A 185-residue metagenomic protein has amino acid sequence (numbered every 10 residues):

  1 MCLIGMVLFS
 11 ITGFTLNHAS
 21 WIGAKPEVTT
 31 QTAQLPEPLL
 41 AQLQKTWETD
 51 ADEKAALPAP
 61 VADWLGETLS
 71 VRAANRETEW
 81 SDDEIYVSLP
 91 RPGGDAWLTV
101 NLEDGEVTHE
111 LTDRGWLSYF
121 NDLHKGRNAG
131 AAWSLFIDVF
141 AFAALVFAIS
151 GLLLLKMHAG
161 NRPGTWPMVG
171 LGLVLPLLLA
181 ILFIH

Functional and structural regions predicted by a protein language model:
M1-L16, G66-A74, P90-E103: Short charge-dense sequence patches
M1-V28, A132-H185: Internal alpha-helical transmembrane segments
C2-L8, L57-V61, L69-R72, E79-D82 (+4 more regions): N-terminal start-of-chain detector that recognizes signal peptides and the immediate post-cleavage beginning
L16, D63-E67, S118, D122: Charged/polar, solvent-exposed surface patches and flexible loops
W21-E84: Membrane-proximal low-complexity regions enriched in glycine and acidic/polar residues
Q42-T49, H109-N121, P167-L179: Hydrophobic transmembrane alpha-helix bundles
I85-L89: Ser/Thr-rich, low-complexity intrinsically disordered terminal regions
P90-F140: Extended, hydrophilic extramembrane loops/domains of integral membrane proteins
